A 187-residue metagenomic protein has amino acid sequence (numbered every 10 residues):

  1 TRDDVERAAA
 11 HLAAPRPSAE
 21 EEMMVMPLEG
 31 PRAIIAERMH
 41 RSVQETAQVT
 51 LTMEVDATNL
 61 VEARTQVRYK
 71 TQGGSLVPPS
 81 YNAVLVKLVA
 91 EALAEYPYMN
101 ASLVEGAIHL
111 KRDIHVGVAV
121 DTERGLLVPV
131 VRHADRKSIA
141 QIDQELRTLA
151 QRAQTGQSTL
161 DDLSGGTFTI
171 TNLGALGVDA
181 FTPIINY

Functional and structural regions predicted by a protein language model:
T1-Y187: C-terminal catalytic/motor cores of large multi-domain enzyme assemblies
